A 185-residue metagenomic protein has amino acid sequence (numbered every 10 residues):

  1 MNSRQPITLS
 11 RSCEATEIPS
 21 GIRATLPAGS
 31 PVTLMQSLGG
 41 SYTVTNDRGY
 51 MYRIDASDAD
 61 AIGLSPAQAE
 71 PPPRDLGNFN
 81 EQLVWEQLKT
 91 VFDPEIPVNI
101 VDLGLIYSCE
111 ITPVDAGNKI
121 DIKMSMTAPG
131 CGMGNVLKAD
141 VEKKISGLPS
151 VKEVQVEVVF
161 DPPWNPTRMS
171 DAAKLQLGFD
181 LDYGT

Functional and structural regions predicted by a protein language model:
M1-T185: Domain-level signature for proteins that mediate thiol-based redox and metal-cofactor handling
